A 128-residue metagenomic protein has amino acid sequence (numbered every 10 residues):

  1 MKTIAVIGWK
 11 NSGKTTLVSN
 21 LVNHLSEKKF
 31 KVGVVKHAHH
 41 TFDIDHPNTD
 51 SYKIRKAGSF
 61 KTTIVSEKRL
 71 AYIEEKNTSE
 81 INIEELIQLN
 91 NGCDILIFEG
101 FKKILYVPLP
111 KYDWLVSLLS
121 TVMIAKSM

Functional and structural regions predicted by a protein language model:
T3: Walker A (P-loop) ATP-phosphate-binding motif of ABC ATPase nucleotide-binding domains
V6: Hydrophobic anchor at the beta1->P-loop junction of P-loop NTPases
K10: The conserved Walker
K14: Conserved lysine of the Walker
L17-V18: Post-Walker A alpha-helix
V22-T78: N-terminal phosphate/diphosphate-binding loop that engages ATP/GTP or pyrophosphate donors across diverse enzyme folds
E74-K103: Phosphate-binding/switch loop-helix module in NTP-utilizing enzymes
I95-M128: Phosphate/Mg2+-binding loops and adjacent switch elements in nucleotide/diphosphate-handling enzyme cores
